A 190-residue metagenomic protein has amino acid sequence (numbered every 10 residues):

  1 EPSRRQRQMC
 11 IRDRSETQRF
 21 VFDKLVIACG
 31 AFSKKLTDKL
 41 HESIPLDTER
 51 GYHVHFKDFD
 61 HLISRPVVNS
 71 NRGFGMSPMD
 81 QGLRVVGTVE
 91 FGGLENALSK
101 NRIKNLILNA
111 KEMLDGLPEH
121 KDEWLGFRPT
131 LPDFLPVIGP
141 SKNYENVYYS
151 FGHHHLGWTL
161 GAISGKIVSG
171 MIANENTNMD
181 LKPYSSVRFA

Functional and structural regions predicted by a protein language model:
E1-I11: Single conserved hydrophobic/aromatic residue that forms the stacking wall/gate of nucleotide- or nucleobase-binding
S3, S99, G161: Short, conserved glycine- and acidic-residue-centered signature motifs in active-site or ligand-binding loops
Q8, R19-N146: Active-site substrate-recognition segment that forms the wall of the catalytic cavity or substrate channel
M9-D13, V26, V168: Hydrophobic aliphatic residue packing
R12-S15, G152: Short beta-strand segments that buttress and anchor functional surface loops
K142-A190: C-terminal lid/capping helical subdomain adjacent to the catalytic/cofactor pocket in oxidative enzymes
